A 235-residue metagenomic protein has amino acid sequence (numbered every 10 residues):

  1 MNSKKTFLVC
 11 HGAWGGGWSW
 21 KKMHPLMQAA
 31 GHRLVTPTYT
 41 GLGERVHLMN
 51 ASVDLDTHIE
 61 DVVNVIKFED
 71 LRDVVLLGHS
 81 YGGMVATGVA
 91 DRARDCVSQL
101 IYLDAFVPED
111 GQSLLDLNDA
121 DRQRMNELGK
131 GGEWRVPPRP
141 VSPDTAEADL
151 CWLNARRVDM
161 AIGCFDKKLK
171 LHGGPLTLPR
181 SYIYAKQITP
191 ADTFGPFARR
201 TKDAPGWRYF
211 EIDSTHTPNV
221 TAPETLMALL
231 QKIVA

Functional and structural regions predicted by a protein language model:
K4-V46: Conserved HGGG/HGGXW glycine-rich cap/lid loop of the alpha/beta-hydrolase fold
R33, Y39-V74, D91-R92, D116-D119: Active-site loop/oxyanion-hole signature of alpha/beta-hydrolase fold enzymes
T38, V75, S98-I101: Residue in the alpha/beta-hydrolase core beta-strand immediately N-terminal to the catalytic nucleophile
A51, D91, D95-V97, I101-V136 (+3 more regions): Flexible "cap/lid" loop of the alpha/beta hydrolase fold
L77-G78, G82, A86: Gly/Ala-rich beta-loop-alpha elbow adjacent to hydrolase catalytic centers
A155-H172: Active-site nucleophile elbow and catalytic-triad environment of alpha/beta-hydrolase enzymes
Y182-Y184: Short beta-strand/loop motif that positions the catalytic acidic residue of the alpha/beta-hydrolase fold
K186-V220, T225, I233: Conserved loop-alpha-helix segment in the C-terminal half of the alpha/beta-hydrolase fold that carries the catalytic
